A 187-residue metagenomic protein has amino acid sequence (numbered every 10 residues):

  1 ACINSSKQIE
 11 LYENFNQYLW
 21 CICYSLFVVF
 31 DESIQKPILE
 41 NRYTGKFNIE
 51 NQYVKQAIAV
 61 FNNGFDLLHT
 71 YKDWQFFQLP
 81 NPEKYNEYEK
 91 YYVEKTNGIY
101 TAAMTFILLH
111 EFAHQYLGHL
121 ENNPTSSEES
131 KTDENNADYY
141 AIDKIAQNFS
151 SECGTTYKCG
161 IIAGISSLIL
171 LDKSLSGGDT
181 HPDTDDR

Functional and structural regions predicted by a protein language model:
A1-T105, F112, Y116-E121, S126: Peri-catalytic and regulatory segments of divalent metal-dependent proteins
L11, A137, D183: Divalent metal-coordination and catalytic microenvironments
E94-F106, K131, T155-I165: Alpha-helical scaffolds flanking conserved acidic
N122-E129, N148-G154: Inter-helical turn/loop segments and adjacent helix faces that build the functional surface of alpha-helical bundle
S130-N148: An active-site-proximal "capping" alpha-helix that borders the catalytic cofactor pocket
A146-R187: Long, well-structured alpha-helical subdomains associated with metal-dependent extracellular/ecto-lumenal hydrolases
